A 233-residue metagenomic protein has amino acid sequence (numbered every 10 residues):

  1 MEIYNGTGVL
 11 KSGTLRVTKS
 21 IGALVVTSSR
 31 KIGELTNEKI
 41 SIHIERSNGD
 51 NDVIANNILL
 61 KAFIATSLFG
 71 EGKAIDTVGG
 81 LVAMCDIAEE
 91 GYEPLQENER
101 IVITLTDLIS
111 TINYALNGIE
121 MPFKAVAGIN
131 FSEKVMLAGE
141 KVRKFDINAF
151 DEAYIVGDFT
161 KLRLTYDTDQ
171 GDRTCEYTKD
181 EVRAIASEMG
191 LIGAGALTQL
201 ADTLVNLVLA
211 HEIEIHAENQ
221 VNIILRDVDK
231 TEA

Functional and structural regions predicted by a protein language model:
M1-A233: Beta-strand-centric surfaces of beta-sandwich/beta-rich domains
